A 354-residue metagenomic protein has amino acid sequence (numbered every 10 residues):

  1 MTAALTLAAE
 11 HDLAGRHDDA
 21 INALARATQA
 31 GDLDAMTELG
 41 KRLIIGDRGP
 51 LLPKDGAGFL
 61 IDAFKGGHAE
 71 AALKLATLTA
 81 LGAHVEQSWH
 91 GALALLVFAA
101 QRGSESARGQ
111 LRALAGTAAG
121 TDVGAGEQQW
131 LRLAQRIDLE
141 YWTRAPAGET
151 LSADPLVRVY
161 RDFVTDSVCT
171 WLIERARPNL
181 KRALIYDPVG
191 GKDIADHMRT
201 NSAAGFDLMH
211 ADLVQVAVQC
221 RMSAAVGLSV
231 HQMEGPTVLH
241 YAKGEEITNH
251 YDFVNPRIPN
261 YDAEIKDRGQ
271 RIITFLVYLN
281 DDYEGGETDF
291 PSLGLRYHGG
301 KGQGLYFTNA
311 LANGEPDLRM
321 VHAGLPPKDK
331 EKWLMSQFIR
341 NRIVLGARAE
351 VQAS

Functional and structural regions predicted by a protein language model:
M1-A3: TPR-adjacent "capping" and linker segments in tetratricopeptide-repeat scaffold/adaptor proteins
T6-G15, A20, R26, K41-R42 (+4 more regions): Fe(II)/2-oxoglutarate oxygenase catalytic core
A30-L33, I45-D47, K65-A69, L81-A83 (+3 more regions): Short helix-capping/linker turns of helical repeat alpha-solenoids
